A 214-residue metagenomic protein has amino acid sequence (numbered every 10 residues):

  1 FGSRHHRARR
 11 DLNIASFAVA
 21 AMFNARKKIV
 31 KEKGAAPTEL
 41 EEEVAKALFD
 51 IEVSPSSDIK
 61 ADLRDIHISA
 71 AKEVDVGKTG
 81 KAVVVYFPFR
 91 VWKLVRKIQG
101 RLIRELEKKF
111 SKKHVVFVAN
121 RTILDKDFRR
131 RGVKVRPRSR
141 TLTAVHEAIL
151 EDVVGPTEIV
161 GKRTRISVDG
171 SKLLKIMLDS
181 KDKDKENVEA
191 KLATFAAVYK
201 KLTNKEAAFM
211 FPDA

Functional and structural regions predicted by a protein language model:
F1-R7: Low-complexity, disordered terminal segments
F17-A214: Intrinsic low-complexity, intrinsically disordered or marginally ordered coil/linker segments
